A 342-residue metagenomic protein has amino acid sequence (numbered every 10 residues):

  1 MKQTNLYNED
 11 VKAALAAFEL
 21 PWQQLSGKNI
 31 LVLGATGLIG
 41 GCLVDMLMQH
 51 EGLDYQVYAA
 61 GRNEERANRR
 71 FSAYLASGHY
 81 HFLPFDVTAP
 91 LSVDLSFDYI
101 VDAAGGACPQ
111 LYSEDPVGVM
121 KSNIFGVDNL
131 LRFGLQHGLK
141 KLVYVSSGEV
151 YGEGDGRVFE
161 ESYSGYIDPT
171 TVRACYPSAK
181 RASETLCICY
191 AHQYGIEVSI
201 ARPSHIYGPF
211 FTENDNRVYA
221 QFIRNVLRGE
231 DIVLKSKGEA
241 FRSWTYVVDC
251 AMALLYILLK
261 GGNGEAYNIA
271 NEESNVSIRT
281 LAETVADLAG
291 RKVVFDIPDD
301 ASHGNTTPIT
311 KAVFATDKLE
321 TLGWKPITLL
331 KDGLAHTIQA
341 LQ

Functional and structural regions predicted by a protein language model:
M1-Q24, D54-Y55, L330-Q342: Amphipathic terminal alpha-helices
N29-Q49: N-terminal Rossmann NAD(P)H-binding glycine-rich loop of SDR-like oxidoreductase domains
P84-S122: NAD(P)H-binding glycine-rich loop region in Rossmannoid oxidoreductase-like domains and their noncatalytic homologs
D128-R173: Conserved Rossmann-fold NAD(P)-dependent oxidoreductase catalytic core, especially the SDR/UDP-sugar
S147, E184-P209, A220: Conserved beta-loop-beta element that borders a ligand/cofactor-binding pocket
R181, S199, G208-Q221, E230 (+4 more regions): Glycine/proline-rich active-site loop of Rossmann-fold NAD(P)-dependent oxidoreductases
V247, R279-T280, S302-K325: Conserved C-terminal active-site "lid" loop/helix of NAD(P)H-dependent oxidoreductases that clamps the redox cofactor
K260-H303: Mid/C-terminal beta-alpha module of Rossmann-like enzyme folds, strongest in SDR-family dehydrogenases/epimerases
